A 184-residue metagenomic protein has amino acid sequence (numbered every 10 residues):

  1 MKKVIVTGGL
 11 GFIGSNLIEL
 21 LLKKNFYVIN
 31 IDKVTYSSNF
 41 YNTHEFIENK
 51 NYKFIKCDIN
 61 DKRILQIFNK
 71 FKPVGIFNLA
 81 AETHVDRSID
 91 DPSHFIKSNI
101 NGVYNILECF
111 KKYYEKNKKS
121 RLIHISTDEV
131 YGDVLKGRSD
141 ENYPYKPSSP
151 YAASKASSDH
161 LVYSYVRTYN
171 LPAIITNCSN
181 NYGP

Functional and structural regions predicted by a protein language model:
M1-P184: N-terminal Rossmann-like NAD(P)+-binding domain of SDR-like oxidoreductases, especially those catalyzing
